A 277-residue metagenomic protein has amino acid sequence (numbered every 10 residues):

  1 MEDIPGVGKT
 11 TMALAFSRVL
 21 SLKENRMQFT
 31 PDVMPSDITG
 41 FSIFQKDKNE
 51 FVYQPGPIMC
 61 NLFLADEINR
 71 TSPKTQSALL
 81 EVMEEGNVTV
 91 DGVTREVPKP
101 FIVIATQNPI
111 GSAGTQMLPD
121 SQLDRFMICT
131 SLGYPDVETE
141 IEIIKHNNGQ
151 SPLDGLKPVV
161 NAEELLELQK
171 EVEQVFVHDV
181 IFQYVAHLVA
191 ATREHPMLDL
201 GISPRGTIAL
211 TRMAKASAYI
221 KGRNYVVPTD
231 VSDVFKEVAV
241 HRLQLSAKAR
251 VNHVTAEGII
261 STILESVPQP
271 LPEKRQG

Functional and structural regions predicted by a protein language model:
M1, I38, L79, F126 (+3 more regions): Residue-level signature of catalytic and energy-coupling elements of molecular machines, predominantly ATP/GTP-dependent
M1-T30: Walker A/P-loop
D3, D66-E67, A78: Walker B catalytic acidic pair
I4, I38, T106: P-loop (Walker A) phosphate-binding loop of NTP-binding proteins
F44-L64: Conserved alpha-helical scaffold flanking the Walker A/P-loop in AAA+ ATPase domains
Q45-E50, T71, T75, M83-V175 (+1 more regions): Canonical AAA+ ATPase core
G155-L210: Conserved AAA+ ATPase small/helical "lid" subdomain
E194-G277: C-terminal engagement/docking regions of AAA+ P-loop ATPases
